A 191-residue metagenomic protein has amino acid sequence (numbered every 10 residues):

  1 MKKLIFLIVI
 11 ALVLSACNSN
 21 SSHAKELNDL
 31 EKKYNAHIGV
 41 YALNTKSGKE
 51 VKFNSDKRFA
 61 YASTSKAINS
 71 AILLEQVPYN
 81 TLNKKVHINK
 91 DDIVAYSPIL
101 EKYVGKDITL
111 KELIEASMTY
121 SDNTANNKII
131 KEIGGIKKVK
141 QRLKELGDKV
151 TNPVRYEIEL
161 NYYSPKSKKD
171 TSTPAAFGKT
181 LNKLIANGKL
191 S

Functional and structural regions predicted by a protein language model:
M1-L4: Positively charged n-region of N-terminal signal peptides that target proteins for export
C17-A60: Beta-lactamase-like hydrolase cores
G48, F59-I88, S117: Active-site SXXK
E75-I93, I136, K140, S191: Short, well-structured active-site flanking segments
K85-I99, I133-G134, E157-L160: Acidic helix-start/capping segments at beta-turn-to-alpha-helix junctions
V94-I129, I136: Conserved catalytic neighborhood of penicillin-recognizing serine enzymes
N127-A186: Mid-domain, small-residue-enriched loop/turn segments at the edges of structured enzyme/sensor domains
